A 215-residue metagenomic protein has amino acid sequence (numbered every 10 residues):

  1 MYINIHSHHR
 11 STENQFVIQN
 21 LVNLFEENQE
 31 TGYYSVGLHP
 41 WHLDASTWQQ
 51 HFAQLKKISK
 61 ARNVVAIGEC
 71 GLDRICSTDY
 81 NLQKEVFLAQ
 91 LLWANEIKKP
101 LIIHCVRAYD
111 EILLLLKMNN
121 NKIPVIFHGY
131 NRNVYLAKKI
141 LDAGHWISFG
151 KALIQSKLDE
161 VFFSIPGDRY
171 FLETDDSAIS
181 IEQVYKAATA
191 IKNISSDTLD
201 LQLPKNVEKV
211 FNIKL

Functional and structural regions predicted by a protein language model:
M1-L215: Mid-domain alpha/beta scaffold segments of enzyme catalytic cores
